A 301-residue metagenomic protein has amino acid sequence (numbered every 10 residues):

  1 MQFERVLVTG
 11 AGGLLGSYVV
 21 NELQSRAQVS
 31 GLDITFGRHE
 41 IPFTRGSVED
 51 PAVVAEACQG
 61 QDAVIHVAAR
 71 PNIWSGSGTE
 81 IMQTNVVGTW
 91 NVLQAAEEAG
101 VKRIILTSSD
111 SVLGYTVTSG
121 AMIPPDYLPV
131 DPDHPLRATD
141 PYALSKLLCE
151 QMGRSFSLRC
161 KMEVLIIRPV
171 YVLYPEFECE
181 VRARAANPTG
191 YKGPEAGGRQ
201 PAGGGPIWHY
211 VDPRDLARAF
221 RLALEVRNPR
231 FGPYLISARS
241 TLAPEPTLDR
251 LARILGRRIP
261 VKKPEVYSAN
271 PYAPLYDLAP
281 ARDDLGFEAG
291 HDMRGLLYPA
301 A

Functional and structural regions predicted by a protein language model:
E4-S25: N-terminal Rossmann NAD(P)H-binding glycine-rich loop of SDR-like oxidoreductase domains
R5, Y272, L278-D284, E288-A301: Amphipathic terminal alpha-helices
R38, G46-V87, A95: NAD(P)H-binding glycine-rich loop region in Rossmannoid oxidoreductase-like domains and their noncatalytic homologs
E49, E80-G88, L136, D140 (+2 more regions): Glycine-rich NAD(P)-binding loop of the Rossmann-fold in SDR/ketoreductase-type enzymes
N91-T139: Conserved Rossmann-fold NAD(P)-dependent oxidoreductase catalytic core, especially the SDR/UDP-sugar
R137-V164: Active-site Tyr-X1-5-Lys
R159-E163, Y174-P188, P201, L222-Y234: Glycine/proline-rich active-site loop of Rossmann-fold NAD(P)-dependent oxidoreductases
A217-L278: Mid/C-terminal beta-alpha module of Rossmann-like enzyme folds, strongest in SDR-family dehydrogenases/epimerases
